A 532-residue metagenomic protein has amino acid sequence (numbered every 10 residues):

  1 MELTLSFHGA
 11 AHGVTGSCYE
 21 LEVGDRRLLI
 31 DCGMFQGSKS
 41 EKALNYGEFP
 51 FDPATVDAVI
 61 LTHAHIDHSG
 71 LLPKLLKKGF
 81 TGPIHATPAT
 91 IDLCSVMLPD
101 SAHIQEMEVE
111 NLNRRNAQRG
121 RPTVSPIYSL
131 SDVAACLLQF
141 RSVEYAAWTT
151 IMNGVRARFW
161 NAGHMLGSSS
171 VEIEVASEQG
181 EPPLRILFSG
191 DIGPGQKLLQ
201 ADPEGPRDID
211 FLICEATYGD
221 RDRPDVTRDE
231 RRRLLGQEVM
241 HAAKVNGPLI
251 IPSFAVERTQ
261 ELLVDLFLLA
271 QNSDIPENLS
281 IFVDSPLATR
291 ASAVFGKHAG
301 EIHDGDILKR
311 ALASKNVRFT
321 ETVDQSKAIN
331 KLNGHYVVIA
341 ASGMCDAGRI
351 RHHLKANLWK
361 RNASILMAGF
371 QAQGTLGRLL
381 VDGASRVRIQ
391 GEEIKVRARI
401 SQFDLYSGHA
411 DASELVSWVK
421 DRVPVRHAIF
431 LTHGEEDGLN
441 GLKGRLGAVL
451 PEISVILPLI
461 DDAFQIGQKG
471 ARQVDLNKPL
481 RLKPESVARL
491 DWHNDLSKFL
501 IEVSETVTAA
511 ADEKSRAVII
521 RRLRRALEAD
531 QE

Functional and structural regions predicted by a protein language model:
M1-A54, A135-A201, A328-K331, V337 (+4 more regions): Core dinuclear metal-dependent hydrolase active-site scaffold
A11-G16, V23-G82, A86-Q139, I192-D202 (+2 more regions): Pre-active-site segment of Zn-dependent metallo-hydrolases
I30-C32, V56-H65, L72, I84-T87 (+11 more regions): Active-site neighborhood of phospho(di)ester-bond hydrolases with catalytic His/Asp-centered motifs
S101-M165, A299-N333: Metallo-beta-lactamase
G163-S168, A176-Q179, P183-E215, R221-P224 (+3 more regions): Active-site-proximal loop/helix segments of hydrolase catalytic cores
A216-R232, I251, A311, R397-V416 (+1 more regions): Glycine-rich phosphate-binding "P-loop"
D220, P224-I307, V425-P484: Binuclear metal-ion centers of metallo-dependent hydrolases, dominated by the metallo-beta-lactamase
L268-Q271, V317-E532: C-terminal regulatory/interaction regions
